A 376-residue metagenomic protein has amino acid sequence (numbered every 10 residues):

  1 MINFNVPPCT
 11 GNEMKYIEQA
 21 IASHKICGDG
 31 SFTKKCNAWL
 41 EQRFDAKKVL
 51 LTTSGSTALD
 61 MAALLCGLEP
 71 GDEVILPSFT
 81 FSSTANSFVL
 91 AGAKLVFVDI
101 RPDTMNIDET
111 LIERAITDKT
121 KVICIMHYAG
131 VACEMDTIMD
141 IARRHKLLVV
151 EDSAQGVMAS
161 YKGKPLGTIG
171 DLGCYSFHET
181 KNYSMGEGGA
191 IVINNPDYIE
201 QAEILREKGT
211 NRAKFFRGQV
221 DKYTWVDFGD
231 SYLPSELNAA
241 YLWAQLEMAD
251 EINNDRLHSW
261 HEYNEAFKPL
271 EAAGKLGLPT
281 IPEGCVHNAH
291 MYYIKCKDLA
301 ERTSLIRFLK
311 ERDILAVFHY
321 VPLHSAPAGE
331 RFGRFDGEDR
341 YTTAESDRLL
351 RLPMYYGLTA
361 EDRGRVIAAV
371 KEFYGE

Functional and structural regions predicted by a protein language model:
M1-I26, T224-V226, P353: N-terminal "arm"/small-domain region of PLP-dependent enzymes with the aminotransferase-like
I26-E73, S87-A91, F97-D99, K164: Phosphate-binding glycine-rich loop
K34-A38, R43-V49, T110, R114 (+6 more regions): PLP-dependent aminotransferase class I/II
L50, I75, V96, V149-V150 (+3 more regions): Structural detector of well-ordered beta-strand residues that form the stable sheet scaffold of enzyme domains
A58, T80, P353: Conserved SAM-binding loop
L64-S153, S160: PLP-dependent aminotransferase-like
E151-M185, K214, D221-V226: Conserved active-site segment immediately N-terminal to the catalytic lysine that forms the internal aldimine
T168-N211, E236: Active-site PLP attachment segment
